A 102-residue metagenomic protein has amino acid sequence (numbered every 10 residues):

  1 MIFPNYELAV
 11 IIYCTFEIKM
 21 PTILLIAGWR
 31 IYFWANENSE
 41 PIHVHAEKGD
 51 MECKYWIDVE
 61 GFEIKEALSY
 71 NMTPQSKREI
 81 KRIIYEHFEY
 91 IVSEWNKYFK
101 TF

Functional and structural regions predicted by a protein language model:
M1-I2, N38, R82: A subset of signal/propeptide-processing and intrinsically disordered low-complexity segments in secreted/extracellular
M1-T22, K97-F102: Intrinsically disordered, low-complexity and often Lys/Arg-enriched segments
E7-A9, T15, M20, K54 (+2 more regions): Low-complexity, intrinsically disordered short peptide segments enriched in small/polar/basic residues
Y13-G49: N-terminal first-folded block
I23, A27, W34, D58-E60 (+4 more regions): Surface-exposed loop/turn and secondary-structure junction residues enriched for glycine/proline
N36-P74: A short, structured beta-strand/loop element
P74-F102: C-terminal structural segments of small proteins and small subunits
